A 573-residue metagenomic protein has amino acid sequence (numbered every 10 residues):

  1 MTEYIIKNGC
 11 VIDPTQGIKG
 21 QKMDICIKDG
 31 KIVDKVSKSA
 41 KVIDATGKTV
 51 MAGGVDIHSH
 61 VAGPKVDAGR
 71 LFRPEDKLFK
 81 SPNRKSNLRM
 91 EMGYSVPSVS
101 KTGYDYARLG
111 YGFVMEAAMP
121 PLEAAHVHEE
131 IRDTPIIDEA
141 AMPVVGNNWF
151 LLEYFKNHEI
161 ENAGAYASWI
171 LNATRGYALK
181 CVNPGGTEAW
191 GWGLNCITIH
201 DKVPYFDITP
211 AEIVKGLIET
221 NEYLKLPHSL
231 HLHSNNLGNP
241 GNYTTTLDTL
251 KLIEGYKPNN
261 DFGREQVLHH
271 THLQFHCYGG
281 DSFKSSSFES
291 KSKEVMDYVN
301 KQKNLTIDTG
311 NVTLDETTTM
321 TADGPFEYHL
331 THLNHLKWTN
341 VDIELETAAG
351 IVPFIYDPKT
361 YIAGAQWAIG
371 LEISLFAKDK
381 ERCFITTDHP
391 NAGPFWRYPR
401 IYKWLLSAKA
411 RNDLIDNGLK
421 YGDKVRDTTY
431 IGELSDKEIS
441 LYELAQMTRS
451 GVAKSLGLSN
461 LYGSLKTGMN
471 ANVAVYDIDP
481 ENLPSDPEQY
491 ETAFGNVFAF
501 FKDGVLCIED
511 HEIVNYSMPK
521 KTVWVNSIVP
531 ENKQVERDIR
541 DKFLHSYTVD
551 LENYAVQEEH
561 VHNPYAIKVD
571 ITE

Functional and structural regions predicted by a protein language model:
M1-K28, V36-S37, G63, K77-F113 (+4 more regions): Active-site microenvironment of metallo-dependent hydrolases
V36-M51: Active-site metal-binding motif and surrounding structural segment of the metallo-beta-lactamase
G53-P64, S229-L237: Histidine-centered catalytic micro-motifs
I57-V203, Q557-H560, P564: Divalent-metal coordination cores built from histidine and acidic residues
H60, A117, M142, V182 (+7 more regions): Generic beta-strand/beta-sheet core signal
A62, L122-A124, N147-L151, G186-W190 (+8 more regions): Flexible loop/turn segments at secondary-structure boundaries
R73-M92, L194-P204, F326-V352, S407-T428: A solvent-exposed, charged loop/short amphipathic helix patch at secondary-structure junctions
E159-N183, T187-C383: Histidine/acidic residue-rich metal-binding segments in metalloenzymes
